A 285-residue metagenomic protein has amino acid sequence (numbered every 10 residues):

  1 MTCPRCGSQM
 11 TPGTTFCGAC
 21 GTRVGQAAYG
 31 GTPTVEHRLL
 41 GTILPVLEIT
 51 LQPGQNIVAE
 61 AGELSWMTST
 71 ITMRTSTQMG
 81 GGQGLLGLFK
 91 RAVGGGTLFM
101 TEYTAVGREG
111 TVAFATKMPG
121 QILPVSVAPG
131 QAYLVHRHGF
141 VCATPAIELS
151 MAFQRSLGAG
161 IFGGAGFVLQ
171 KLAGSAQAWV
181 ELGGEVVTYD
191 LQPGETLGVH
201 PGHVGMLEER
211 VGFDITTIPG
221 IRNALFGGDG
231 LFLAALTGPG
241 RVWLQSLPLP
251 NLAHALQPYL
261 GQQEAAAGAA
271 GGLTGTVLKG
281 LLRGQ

Functional and structural regions predicted by a protein language model:
T2, T15-F16: The −1 position to Zn-ligating cysteines in a subset of zinc-ribbon hairpins
R5, A19-Q285: Composition-driven recognition of glycine/serine/threonine/acidic- and proline-rich low-complexity segments and repeats
P12: Flanking scaffold residues of small Cys/His-coordinated metal-binding clusters
